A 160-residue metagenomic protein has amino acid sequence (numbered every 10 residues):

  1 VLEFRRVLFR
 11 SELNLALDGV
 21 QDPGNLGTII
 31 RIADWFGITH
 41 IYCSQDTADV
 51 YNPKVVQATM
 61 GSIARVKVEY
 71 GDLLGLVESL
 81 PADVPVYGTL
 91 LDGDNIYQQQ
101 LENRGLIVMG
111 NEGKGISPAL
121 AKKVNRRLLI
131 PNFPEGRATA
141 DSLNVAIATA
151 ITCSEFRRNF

Functional and structural regions predicted by a protein language model:
V1, Q45, E69, M109 (+1 more regions): Alpha-helix initiation/capping motif
V1, V7, S79-L80, Q100-L101 (+1 more regions): Structural alpha-helical scaffold elements that stabilize or flank donor/cofactor-binding regions in carbohydrate
R5, W35, V50-G61, P118 (+1 more regions): Structured adenosyl-cofactor binding patch, chiefly the S-adenosyl-L-methionine
R5-G93: RNA substrate-binding interface of SAM-dependent RNA methyltransferases
T28-R31, R65, D92, K114 (+3 more regions): Short, electropositive, low-hydrophobicity segments enriched in small/polar residues
D83, G105-G113, T149-R158: Short flexible/disordered coil segments
Y87-A140: Active-site/ligand-binding-proximal alpha/beta "capping" segment
